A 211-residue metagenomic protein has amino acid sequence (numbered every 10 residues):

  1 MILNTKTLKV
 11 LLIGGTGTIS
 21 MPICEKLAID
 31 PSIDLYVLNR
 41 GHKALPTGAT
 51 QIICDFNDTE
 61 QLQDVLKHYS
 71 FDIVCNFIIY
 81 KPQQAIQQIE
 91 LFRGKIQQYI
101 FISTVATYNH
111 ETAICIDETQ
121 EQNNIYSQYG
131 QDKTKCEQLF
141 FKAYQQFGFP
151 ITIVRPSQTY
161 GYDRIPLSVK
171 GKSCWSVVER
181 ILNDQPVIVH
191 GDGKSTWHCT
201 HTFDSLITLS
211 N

Functional and structural regions predicted by a protein language model:
L8-D30: N-terminal Rossmann NAD(P)H-binding glycine-rich loop of SDR-like oxidoreductase domains
L38-H42, F56: N-terminal Rossmann-fold cofactor-binding loop
G48-D58, I78-Y80: Rossmann-fold cofactor-recognition segment
Y69-C115, Q131-K142: NAD(P)-cofactor binding segment of oxidoreductase domains
T104-Q128, K142-Q146, R164, V169: Active-site "gating" loop of Rossmann-like NAD(P)-dependent oxidoreductase/epimerase domains
Y126-I153, L182: Active-site Tyr-X1-5-Lys
T152-S173: Flexible, glycine-rich beta-alpha linker
V178-I188, K194-N211: Alpha-helical substrate-binding/gating segment
